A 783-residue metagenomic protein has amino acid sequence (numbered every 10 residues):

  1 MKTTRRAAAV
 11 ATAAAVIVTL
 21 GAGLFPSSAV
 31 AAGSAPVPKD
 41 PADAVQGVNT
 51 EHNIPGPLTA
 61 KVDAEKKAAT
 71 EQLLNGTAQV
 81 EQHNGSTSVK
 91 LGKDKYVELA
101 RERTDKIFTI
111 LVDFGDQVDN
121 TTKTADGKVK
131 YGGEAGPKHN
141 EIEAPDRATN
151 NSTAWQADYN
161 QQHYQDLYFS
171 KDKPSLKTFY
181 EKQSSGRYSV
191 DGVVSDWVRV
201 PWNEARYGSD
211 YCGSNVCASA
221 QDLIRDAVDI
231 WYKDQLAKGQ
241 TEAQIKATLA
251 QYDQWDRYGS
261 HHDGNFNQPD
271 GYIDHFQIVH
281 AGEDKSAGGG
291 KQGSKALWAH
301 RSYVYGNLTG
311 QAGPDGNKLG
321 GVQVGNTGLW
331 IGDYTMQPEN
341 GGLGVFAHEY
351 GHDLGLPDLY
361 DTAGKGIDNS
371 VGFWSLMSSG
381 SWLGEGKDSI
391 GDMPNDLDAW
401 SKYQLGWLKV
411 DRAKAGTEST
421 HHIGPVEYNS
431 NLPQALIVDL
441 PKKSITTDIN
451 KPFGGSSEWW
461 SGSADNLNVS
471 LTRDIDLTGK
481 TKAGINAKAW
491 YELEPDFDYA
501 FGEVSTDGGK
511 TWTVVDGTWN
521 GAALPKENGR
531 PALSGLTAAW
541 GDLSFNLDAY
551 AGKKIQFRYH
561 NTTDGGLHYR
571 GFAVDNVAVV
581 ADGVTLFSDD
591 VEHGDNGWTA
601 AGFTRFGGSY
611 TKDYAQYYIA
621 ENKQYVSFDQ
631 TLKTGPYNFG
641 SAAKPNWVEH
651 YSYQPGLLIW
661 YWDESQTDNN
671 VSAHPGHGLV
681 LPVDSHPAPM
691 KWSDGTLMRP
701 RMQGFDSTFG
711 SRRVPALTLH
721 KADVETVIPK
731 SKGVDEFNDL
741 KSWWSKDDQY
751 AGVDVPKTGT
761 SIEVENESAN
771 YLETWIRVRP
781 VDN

Functional and structural regions predicted by a protein language model:
M1-A31: Secretory targeting and sorting signals
A32-N369: Active-site-proximal segment of zinc-dependent metalloprotease catalytic domains
G33-H52, D113, N120-K130, E134-Y159 (+14 more regions): Non-catalytic C-terminal accessory/binding modules of secreted extracellular proteins
G479, W490-D498, G565-H568, F628-D629: Extended, low-complexity, turn-rich repeat/linker tracts enriched in Gly/Pro/Ser/Thr and Asp/Glu that occur
A483-Y491, K554-T562, V591: Extracellular beta-strand-rich recognition modules
F497-Y499, T563-A581: Extracellular carbohydrate recognition
K510-Y550, N596: Extracellular carbohydrate recognition and processing domains and analogous Trp-centered ligand-binding platforms
H593-F603: Short, tryptophan-glycine- and acidic/Ser/Thr-enriched carbohydrate-recognition patches
